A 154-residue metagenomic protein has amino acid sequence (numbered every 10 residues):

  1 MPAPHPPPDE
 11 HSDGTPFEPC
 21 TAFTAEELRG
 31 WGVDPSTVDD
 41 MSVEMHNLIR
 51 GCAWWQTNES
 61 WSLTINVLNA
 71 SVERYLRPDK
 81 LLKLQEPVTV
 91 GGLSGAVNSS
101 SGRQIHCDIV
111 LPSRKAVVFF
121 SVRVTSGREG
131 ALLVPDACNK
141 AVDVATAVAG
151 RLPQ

Functional and structural regions predicted by a protein language model:
M1-G14, W61-R74, P135, V142-Q154: Long, low-complexity, intrinsically disordered polar/charged segments
M1-H46: N-terminal "mature-domain start" segment
E18, T24, S71, L133-D136: Helix N-cap and loop-to-helix transition residues
C20, C52, C138: Short cysteine clusters
E26-W31, E59-L63, K115-A116, A145-V148: Extracellular/mature segments of secreted proteins
G30, D34-S99: Short, solvent-exposed recognition patches
L84-Q154: A short, solvent-exposed beta-edge/loop patch
